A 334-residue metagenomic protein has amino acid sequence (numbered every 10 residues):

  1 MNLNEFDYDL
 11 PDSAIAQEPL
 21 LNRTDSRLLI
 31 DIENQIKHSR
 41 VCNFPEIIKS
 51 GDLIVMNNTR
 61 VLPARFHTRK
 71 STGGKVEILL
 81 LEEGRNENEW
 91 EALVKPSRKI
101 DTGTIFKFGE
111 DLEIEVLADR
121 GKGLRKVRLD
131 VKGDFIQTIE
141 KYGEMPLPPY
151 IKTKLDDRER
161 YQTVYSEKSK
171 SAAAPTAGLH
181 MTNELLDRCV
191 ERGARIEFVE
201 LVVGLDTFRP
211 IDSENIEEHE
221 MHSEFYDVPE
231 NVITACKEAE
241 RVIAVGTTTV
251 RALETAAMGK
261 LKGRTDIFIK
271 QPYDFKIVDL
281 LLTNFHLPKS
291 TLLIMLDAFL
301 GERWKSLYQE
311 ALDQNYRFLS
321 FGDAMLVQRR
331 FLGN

Functional and structural regions predicted by a protein language model:
M1-N334: Surface-exposed, charge/polar-rich loops and edge strands
